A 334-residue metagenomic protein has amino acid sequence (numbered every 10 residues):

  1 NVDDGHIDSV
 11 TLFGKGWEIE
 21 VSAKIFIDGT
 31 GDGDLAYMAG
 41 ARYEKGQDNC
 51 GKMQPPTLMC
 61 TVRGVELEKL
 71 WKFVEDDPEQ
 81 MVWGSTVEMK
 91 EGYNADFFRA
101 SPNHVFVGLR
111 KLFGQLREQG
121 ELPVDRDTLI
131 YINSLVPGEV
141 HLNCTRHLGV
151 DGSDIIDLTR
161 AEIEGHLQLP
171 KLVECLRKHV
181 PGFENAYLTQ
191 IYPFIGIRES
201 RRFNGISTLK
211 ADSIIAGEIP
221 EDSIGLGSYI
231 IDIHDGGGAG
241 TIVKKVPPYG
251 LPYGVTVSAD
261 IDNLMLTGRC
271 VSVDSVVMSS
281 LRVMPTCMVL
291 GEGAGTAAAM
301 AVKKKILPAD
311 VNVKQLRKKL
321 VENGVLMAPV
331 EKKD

Functional and structural regions predicted by a protein language model:
N1-S9, F13-I25, G29-D334: Flavin (FAD/FMN)-binding glycine-rich loop and adjacent Rossmann-like elements that form
